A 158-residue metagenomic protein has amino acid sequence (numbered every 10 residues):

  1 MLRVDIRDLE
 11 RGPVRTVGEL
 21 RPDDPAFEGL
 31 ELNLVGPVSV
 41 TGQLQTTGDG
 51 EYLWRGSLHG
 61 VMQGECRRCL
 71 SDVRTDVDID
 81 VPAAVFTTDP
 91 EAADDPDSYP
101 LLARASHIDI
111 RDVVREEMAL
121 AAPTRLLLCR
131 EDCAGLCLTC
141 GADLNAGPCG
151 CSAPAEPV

Functional and structural regions predicted by a protein language model:
M1-P13, V17, V35-S39, R74-V158: Charge-rich, low-complexity linker and terminal segments
M1-Q63: A positional/architectural concept
C69: Conformational-control "hinges and anchors"
